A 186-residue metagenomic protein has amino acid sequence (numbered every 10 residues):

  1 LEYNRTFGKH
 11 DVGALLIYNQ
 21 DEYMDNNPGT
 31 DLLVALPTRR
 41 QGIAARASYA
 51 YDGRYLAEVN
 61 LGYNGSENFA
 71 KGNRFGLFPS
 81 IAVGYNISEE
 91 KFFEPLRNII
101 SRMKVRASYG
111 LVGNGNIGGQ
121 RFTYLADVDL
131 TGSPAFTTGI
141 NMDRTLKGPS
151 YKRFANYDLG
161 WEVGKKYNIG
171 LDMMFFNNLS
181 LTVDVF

Functional and structural regions predicted by a protein language model:
E2-F186: Extracellular/periplasmic, surface-exposed regions of secreted and cell-surface proteins
